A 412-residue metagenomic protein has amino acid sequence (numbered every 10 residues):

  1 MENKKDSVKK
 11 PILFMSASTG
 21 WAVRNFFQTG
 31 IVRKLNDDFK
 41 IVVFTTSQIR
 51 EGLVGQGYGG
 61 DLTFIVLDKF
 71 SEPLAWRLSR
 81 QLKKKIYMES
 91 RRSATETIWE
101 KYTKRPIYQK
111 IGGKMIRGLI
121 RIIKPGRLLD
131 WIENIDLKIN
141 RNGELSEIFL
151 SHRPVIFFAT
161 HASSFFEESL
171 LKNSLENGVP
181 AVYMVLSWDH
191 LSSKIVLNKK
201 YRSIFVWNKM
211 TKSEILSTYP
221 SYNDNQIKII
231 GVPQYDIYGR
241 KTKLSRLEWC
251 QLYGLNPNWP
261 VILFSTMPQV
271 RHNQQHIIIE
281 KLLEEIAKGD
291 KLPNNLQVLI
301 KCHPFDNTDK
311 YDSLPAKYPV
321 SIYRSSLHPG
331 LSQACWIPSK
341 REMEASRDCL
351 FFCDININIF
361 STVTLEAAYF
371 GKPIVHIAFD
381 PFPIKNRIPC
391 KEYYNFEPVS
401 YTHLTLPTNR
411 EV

Functional and structural regions predicted by a protein language model:
S16, F44-L145: Conserved N-terminal ligand/cofactor-binding loop architecture of enzyme catalytic domains
R24-Q28, R33, D236-Q333: Conserved catalytic-core segment of nucleotide-activated headgroup transferases in glycan assembly
L35, V43, Y201-N208, N356-I357: A short beta-strand/loop micro-motif in the catalytic core of glycosyltransferases that engages the nucleotide-sugar
E133-N140, T160, K172-S245: Active-site-proximal region of nucleotide-activated glycan assembly enzymes, centered on histidine/acidic-rich loops
S146-F165, C353-I359: Short N-terminal targeting/anchoring amphipathic segment
V155, W336, E342, R347-S361: Acidic donor-binding loop of glycosyltransferase active sites
N198-Y201, T362-L404: Catalytic binding pocket for nucleotide-activated donors in carbohydrate/polymer assembly enzymes
H403-V412: Single conserved hydrophobic/aromatic residue that forms the stacking wall/gate of nucleotide- or nucleobase-binding
